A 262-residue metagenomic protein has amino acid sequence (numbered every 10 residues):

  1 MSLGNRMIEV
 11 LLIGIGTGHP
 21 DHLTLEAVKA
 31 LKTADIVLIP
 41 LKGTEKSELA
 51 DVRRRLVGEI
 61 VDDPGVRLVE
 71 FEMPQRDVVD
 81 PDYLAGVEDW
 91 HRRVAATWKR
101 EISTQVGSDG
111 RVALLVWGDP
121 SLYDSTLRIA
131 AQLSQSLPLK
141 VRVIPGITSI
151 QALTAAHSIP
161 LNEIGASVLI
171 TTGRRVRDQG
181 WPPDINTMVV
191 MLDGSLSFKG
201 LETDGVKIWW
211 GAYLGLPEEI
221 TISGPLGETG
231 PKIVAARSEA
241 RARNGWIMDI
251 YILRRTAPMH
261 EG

Functional and structural regions predicted by a protein language model:
S2-K140, I222-S223, G227-G230, R241-E261: Class I S-adenosyl-L-methionine
V10, G180-G262: A contiguous loop/helix-start segment that scaffolds small-molecule binding in enzyme catalytic cores
T17-P20, R174-V176, D193-L196: Short beta->alpha connector loops
I39, E70, L114-V116, V143-G146 (+3 more regions): General beta-strand structural signal in soluble alpha/beta enzymes
T44-S47, I147-Q151, S197, L216-E218: Short gly/pro/ser/thr-enriched loop/turn and capping motifs at secondary-structure boundaries
P74-V79, I150, V176-D178, L216-E218: A short acidic, often aromatic-flanked loop/helix-cap motif at beta-alpha or helix-coil junctions that lines enzyme
V87-V94, L114-D124, A152-E163, M188-L201 (+1 more regions): Short secondary-structure transition/capping segments
G118-D184, A242-N244, R255, M259: Class I SAM-dependent methyltransferase SAM-binding "motif I" and its flanking Rossmann-like core
